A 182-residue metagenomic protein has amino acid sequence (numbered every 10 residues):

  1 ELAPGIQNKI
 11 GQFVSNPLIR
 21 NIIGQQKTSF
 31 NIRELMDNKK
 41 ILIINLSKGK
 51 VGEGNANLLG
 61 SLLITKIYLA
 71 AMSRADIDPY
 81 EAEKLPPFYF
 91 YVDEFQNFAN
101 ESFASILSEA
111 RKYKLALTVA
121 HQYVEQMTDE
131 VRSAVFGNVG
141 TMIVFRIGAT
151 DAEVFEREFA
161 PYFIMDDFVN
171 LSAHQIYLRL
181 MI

Functional and structural regions predicted by a protein language model:
E1-L115, V131, F168-S172, I176-M181: P-loop NTPase motor domains
N31, S105-S108, E125-I182: P-loop NTPase motor core of the ASCE superfamily
K48, Q96, Y123-E125, A149: Active-site-proximal loop/turn and secondary-structure-junction residues that shape catalytic pockets, frequently
L59, Y91, T118-A120, V135 (+1 more regions): Long, contiguous hydrophobic alpha-helical segments, chiefly transmembrane helices and signal peptides
L115, V119-Q126: Conserved H-loop
